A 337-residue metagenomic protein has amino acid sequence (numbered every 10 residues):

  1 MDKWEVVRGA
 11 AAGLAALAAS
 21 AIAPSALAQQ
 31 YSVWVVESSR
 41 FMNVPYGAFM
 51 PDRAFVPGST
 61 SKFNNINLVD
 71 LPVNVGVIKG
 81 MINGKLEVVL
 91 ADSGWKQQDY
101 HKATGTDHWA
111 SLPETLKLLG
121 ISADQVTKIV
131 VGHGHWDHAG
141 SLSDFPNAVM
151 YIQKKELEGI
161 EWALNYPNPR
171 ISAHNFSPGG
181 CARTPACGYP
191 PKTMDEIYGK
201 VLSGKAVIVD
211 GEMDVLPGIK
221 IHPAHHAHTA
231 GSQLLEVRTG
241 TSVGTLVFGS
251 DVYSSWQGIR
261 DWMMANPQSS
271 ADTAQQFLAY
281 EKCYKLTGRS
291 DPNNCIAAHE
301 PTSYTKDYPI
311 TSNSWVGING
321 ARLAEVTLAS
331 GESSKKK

Functional and structural regions predicted by a protein language model:
M1-G13: Bacterial N-terminal signal peptides that target proteins for export
L17-S25: C-terminal segment of classical bacterial N-terminal signal peptides
S25-E114, Q125-K128, S242-D251, G288-N294 (+1 more regions): Metallo-beta-lactamase
L90-G94, T127-H133, I152-Q153, P223-A227 (+3 more regions): Active-site neighborhood of phospho(di)ester-bond hydrolases with catalytic His/Asp-centered motifs
G105-I152: Active-site metal-binding motif and surrounding structural segment of the metallo-beta-lactamase
T106, S232-K337: Cap/insert and terminal regions of metallo-dependent hydrolase folds
A110-I121, Q125, K155-P223, A271-P292: Metallo-beta-lactamase
K220-L235: Active-site glycine- and acidic-residue-rich loops that bind and position anionic ligands or nucleotide-like cofactors
